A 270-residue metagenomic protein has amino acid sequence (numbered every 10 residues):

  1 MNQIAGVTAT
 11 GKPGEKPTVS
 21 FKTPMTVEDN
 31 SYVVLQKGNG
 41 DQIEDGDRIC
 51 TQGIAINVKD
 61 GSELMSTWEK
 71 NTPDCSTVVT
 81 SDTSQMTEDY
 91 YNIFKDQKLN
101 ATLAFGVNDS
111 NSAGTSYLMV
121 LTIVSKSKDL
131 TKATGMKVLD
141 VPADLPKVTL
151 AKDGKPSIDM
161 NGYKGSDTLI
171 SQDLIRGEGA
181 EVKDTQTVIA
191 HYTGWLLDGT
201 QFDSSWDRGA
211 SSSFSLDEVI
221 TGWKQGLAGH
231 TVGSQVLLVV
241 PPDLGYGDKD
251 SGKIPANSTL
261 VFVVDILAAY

Functional and structural regions predicted by a protein language model:
M1-Y270: Cross-family detector of peptidyl-prolyl cis-trans isomerase
